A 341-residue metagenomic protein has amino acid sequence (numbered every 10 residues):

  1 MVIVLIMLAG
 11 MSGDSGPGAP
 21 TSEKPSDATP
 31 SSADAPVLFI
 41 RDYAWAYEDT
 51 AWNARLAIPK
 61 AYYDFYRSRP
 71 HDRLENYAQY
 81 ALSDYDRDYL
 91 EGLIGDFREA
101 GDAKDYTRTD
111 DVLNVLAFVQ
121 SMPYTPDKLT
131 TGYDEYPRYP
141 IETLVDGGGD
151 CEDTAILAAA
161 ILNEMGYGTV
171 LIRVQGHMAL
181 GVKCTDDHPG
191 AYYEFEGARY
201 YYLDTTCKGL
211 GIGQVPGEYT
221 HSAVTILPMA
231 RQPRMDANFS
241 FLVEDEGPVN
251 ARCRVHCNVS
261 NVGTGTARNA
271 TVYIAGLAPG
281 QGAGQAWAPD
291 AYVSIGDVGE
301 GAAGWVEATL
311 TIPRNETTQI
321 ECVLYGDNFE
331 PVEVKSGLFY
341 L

Functional and structural regions predicted by a protein language model:
M1-A33, L180, C257, A267: Secretory targeting signatures
E75-D146: Secondary-structure boundary elements
D153-Q232: Hydrophobic/aromatic-rich core segments of domains that either
I226-N250, L341: Low-complexity, acidic Ser/Thr/Pro/Gly-rich terminal tails and inter-domain linkers that flank the onset of structured
V249-T266: Short beta-strand elements of extracellular/lumenal beta-sandwich folds
T266-G282: Short acidic, flexible loop segments centered on an aromatic residue
A286-A291, L310-L341: Terminal connector regions
S294-G304: Short proline/glycine- and polar residue-rich coil/turn motifs
